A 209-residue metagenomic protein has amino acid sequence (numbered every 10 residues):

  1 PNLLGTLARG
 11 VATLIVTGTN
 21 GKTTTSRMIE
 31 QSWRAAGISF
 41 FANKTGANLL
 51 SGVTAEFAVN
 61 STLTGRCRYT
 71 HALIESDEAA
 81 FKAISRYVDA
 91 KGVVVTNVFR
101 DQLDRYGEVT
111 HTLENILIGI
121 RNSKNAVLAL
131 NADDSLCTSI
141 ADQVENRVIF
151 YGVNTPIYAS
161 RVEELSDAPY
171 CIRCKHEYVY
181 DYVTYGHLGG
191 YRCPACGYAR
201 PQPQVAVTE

Functional and structural regions predicted by a protein language model:
P1-G152, S160-C171: Phosphate-binding loop of NTP-binding sites
N146-E209: Adenine nucleotide phosphate-binding catalytic loops in nucleotide-utilizing enzymes
